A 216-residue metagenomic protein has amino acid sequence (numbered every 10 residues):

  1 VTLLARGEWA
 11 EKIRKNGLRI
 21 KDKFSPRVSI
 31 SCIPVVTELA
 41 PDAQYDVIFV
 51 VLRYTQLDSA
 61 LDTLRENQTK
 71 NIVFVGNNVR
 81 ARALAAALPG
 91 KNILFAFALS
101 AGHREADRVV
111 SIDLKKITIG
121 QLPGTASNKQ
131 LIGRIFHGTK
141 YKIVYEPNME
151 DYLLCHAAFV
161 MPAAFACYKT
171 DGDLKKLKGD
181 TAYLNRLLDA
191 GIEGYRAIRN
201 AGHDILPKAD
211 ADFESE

Functional and structural regions predicted by a protein language model:
T2-Y45: Conserved N-terminal Rossmann-fold NAD(P) cofactor-binding segment
W9, L64, F136, E193-G194 (+1 more regions): Hydrophobic alpha-helical packing residues
R27-V110: Rossmann-like NAD(P)(H) cofactor-binding subdomain of soluble oxidoreductases
V79-P162: Rossmann-fold dinucleotide-binding core
E150-K178, A182-R196: Active-site-proximal catalytic alpha-helix in oxidoreductases
Y183-E216: Small-residue-rich helix-loop
